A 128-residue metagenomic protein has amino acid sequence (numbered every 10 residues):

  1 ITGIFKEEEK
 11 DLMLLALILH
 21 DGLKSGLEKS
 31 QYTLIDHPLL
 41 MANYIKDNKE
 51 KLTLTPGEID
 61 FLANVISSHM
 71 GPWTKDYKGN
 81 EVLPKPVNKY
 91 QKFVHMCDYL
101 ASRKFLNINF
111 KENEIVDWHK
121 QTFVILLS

Functional and structural regions predicted by a protein language model:
I1-L15, L19-S128: Divalent metal-dependent phosphate-bond-processing catalytic cores, especially two-metal-ion Mg2+/Mn2+ enzymes that act
